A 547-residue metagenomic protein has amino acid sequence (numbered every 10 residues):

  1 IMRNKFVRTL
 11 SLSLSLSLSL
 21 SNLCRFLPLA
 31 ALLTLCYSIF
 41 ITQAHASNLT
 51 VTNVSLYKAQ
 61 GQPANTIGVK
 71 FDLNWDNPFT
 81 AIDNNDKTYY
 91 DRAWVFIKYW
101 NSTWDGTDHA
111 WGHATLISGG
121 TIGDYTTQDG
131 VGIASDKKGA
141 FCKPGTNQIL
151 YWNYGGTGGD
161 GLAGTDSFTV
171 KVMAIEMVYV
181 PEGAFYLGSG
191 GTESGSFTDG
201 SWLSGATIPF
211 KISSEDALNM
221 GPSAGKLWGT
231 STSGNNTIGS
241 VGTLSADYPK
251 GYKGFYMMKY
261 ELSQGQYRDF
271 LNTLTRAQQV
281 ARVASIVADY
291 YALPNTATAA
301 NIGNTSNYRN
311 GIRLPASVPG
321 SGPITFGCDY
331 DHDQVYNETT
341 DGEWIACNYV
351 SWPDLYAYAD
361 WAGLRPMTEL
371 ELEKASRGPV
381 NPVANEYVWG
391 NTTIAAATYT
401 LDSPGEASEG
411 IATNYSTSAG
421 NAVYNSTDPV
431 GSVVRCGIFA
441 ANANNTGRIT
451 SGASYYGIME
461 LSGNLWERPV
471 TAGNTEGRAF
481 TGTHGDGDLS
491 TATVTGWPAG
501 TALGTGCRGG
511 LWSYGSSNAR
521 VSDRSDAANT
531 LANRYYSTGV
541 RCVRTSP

Functional and structural regions predicted by a protein language model:
I1-C24: N-terminal secretory signal peptides that target proteins for export/translocation
L27-I39: Bacterial N-terminal signal peptides
N65-V69: Structural beta-strand segments of beta-rich domains
D72-K87: Short amphipathic, basic-aromatic surface patches that mediate peripheral association with negatively charged
D86-S118: Extended low-complexity, serine/threonine- and proline-enriched intrinsically disordered segments
W111-C142, S189-T398, N474: Active-site microenvironments of metalloenzymes and redox enzymes
G327-P498: Functional-site microenvironments in short loops/helix caps that host divalent-cation chemistry
A453, L461-P547: Surface-exposed recognition segments
